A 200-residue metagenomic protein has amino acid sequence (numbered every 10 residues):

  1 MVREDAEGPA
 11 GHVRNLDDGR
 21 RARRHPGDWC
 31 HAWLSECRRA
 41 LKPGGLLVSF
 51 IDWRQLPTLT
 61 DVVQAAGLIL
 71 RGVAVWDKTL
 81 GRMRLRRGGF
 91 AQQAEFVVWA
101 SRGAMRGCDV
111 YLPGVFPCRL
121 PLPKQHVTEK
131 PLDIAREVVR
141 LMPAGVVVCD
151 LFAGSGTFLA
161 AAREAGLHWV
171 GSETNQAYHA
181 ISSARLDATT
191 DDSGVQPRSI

Functional and structural regions predicted by a protein language model:
M1-A180: Core catalytic lobe of class I
S183-Q196: Short, conserved SAM-binding/catalytic segment of Class I S-adenosyl-L-methionine-dependent methyltransferases
